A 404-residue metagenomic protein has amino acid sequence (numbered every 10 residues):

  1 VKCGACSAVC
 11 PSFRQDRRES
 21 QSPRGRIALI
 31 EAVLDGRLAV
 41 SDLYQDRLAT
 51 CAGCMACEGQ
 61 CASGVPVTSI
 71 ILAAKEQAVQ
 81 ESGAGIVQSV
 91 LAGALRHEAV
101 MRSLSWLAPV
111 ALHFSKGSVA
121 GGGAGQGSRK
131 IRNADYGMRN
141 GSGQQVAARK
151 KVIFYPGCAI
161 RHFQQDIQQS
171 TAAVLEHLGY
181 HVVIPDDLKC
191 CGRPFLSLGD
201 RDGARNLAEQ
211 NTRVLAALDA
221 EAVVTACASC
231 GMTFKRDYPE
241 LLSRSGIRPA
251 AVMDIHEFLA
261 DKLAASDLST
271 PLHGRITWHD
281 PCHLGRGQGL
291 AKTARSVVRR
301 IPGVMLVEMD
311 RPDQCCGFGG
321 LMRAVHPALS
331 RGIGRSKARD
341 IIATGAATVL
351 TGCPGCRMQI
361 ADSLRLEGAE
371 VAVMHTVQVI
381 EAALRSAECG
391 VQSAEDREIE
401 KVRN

Functional and structural regions predicted by a protein language model:
V1, A5-L29, T50, C54-Q77 (+2 more regions): Iron-sulfur cluster-binding cysteine motifs and their immediate structural context in ferredoxin-like electron-transfer
C3, S7, Q45-E58, L188 (+4 more regions): Residues immediately within or flanking Cys/His clusters that coordinate Zn2+ in small zinc-binding modules
P11-D16, A39-D42, G93, T344: A ubiquitous short alpha-helical element
F13, V33-R37, G285: Alpha-helix C-capping/helix-to-loop hinge sites
R14, L34, E58-C61, F195 (+2 more regions): Short amphipathic alpha-helical interaction patches enriched in hydrophobic/aromatic residues with interspersed Lys/Arg
E31-G53: Aromatic/His-enriched, Gly/Pro-containing loop or helix-boundary segments that lie immediately adjacent to catalytic
V67-C389, E400-N404: Iron-sulfur cluster-binding electron-transfer modules in prokaryotic oxidoreductases
